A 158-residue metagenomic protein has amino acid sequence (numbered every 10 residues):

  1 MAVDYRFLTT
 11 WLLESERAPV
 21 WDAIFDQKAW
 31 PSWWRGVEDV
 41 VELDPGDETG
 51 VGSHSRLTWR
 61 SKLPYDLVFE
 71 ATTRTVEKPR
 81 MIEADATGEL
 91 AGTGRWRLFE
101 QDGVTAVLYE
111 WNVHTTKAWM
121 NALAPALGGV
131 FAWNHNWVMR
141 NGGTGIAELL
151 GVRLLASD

Functional and structural regions predicted by a protein language model:
M1-D44, A156-D158: Hydrophobic ligand-binding cavity/cleft-lining segments
L12, R74-T75, R97-F99: Well-ordered beta-strand positions
A18-W21, R140, T144: Amphipathic alpha-helical segments that line or abut small-molecule/effector binding pockets and mediate allosteric
W21, W30-W33, W59, W96 (+1 more regions): Signature tryptophan residues that serve as conserved aromatic anchors
S32, V41-T93, A106, N141-D158: Glycine-rich portal/gate segments that line the openings of hydrophobic small-molecule binding cavities
E83-N141, S157: Beta-strand/loop substructures that line and gate deep hydrophobic ligand-binding cavities in soluble
